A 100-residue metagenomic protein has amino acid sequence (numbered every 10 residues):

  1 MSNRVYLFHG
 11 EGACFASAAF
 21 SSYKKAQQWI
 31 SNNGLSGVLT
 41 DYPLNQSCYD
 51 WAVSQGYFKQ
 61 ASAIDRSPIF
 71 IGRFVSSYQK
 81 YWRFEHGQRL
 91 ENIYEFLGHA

Functional and structural regions predicted by a protein language model:
M1-A16, K25, L35, Y42: Short aromatic-glycine-(Arg/Gly/Cys) micro-motifs in beta-strand/loop hairpins
W29: Residues that scaffold the ATP/ADP-binding catalytic core of kinase and kinase-like folds
N32-A100: Short, mixed-charge low-complexity intrinsically disordered segments
